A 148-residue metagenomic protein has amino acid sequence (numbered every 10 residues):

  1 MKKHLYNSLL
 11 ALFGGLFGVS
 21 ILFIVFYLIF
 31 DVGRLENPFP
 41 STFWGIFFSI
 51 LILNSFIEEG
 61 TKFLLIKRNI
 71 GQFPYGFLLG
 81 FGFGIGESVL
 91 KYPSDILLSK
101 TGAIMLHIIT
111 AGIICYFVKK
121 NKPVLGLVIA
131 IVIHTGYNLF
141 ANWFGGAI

Functional and structural regions predicted by a protein language model:
M1-I148: Hydrophobic alpha-helical segments at protein termini of multi-pass membrane proteins
